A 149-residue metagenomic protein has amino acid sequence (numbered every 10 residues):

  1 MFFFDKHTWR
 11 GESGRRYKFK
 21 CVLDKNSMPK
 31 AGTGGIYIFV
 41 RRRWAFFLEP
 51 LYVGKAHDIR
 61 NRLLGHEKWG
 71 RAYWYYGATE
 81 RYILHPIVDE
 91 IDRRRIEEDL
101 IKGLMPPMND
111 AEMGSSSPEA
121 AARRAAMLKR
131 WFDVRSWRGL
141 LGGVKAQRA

Functional and structural regions predicted by a protein language model:
M1-L51, K55-A149: Boundary/linker segments flanking structured domains
